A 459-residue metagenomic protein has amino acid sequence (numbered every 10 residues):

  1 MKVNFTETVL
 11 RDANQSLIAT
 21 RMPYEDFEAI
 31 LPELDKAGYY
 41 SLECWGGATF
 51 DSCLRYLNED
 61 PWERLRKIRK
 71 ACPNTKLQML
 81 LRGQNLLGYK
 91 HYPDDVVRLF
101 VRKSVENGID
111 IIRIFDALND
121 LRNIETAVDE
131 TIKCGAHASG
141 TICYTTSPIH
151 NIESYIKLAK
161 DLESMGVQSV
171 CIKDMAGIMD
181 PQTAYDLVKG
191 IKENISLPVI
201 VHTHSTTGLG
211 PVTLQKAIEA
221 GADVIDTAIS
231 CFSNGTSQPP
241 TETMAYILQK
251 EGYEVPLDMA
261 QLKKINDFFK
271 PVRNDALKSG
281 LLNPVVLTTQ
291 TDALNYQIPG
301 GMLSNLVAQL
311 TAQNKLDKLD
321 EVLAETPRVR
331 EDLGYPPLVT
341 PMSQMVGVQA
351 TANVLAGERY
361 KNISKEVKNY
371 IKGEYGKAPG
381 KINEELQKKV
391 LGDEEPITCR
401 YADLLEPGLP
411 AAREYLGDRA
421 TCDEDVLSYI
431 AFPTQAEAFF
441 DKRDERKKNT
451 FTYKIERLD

Functional and structural regions predicted by a protein language model:
M1-I18, L65, K70: N-terminal amphipathic alpha-helix/helix-capping segment at the start of soluble metabolic enzymes
F5, A13, L34, I114 (+4 more regions): Conserved, mostly hydrophobic/aromatic
D35-C53, N283, L287-A293, Q297-D459: Terminal or standalone catalytic/regulatory effector modules within metabolic enzymes and repeat proteins
S41, G46-E163, V167-V170, G177-P181: Active-site beta->alpha loop and helix N-cap motifs at the rims of alpha/beta catalytic domains
I114, D174, A220-S237: Glycine-rich phosphate-binding active-site loops on the catalytic face of alpha/beta enzymes
H150-L162, T207-D223: Catalytic cores of alpha/beta
S233-V255: C-terminal helical cap(s) of enzyme catalytic domains, especially alpha/beta-barrels
